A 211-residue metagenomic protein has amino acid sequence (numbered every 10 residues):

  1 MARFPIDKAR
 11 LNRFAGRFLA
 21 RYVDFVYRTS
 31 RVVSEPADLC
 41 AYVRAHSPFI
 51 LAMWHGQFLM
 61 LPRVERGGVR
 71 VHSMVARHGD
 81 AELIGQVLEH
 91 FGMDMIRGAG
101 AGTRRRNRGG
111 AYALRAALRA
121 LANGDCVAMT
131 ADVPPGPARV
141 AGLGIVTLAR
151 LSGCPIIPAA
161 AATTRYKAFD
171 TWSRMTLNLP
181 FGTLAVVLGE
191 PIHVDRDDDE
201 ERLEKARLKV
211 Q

Functional and structural regions predicted by a protein language model:
M1-V69, Q86, G92-D94, Y112 (+2 more regions): Membrane-anchoring hydrophobic helices of lipid-metabolizing enzymes
A2-P5, R139-E200: A cross-family acyltransferase "interaction/gating" segment
P48, R70-H72, G153-P158: Proline-centered loop/turn at the N-terminus of a beta-strand
I50-A52, M74, C126-T130: Structural motif
A76-N123: Conserved nucleotide-cofactor-binding alpha/beta core module
D80-E82, R104, P137, T163-K167: Short gly/pro/ser/thr-enriched loop/turn and capping motifs at secondary-structure boundaries
L114-L148, S152: Catalytic-site beta-strand/loop segments enriched in glycine and acidic/polar residues
